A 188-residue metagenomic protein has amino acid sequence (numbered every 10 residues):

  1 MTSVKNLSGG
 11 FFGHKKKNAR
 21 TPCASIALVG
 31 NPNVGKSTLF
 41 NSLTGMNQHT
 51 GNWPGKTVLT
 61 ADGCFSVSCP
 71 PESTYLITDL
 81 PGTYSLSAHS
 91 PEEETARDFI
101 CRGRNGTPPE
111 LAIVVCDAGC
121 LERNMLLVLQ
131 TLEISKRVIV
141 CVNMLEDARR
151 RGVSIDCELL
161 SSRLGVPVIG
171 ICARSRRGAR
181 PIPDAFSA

Functional and structural regions predicted by a protein language model:
M1-K17, V114, L129, E146-D147 (+1 more regions): Conserved P-loop NTPase architecture
T2-H89, T107: Conserved G1/Walker A P-loop phosphate-binding module
L39-F40, I77-D79, A96, T131 (+2 more regions): Residue-level signature of catalytic and energy-coupling elements of molecular machines, predominantly ATP/GTP-dependent
P54-V58, L76, A88, E92-T95 (+5 more regions): Helical mechanochemical/support elements of P-loop NTPase systems and associated helical scaffolds
A61-C64, T95-R104: Conserved alpha-helical scaffold flanking the Walker A/P-loop in AAA+ ATPase domains
Y75, V138-I139, V168: Hydrophobic anchor at the start of a short beta-strand that flanks the dinucleotide cofactor-binding loop
T83-A88, G103-V128, E133-S154: Conserved Switch II/interswitch segment of TRAFAC-class P-loop GTPases
D147-A188: Canonical P-loop GTPase G-domain recognition
